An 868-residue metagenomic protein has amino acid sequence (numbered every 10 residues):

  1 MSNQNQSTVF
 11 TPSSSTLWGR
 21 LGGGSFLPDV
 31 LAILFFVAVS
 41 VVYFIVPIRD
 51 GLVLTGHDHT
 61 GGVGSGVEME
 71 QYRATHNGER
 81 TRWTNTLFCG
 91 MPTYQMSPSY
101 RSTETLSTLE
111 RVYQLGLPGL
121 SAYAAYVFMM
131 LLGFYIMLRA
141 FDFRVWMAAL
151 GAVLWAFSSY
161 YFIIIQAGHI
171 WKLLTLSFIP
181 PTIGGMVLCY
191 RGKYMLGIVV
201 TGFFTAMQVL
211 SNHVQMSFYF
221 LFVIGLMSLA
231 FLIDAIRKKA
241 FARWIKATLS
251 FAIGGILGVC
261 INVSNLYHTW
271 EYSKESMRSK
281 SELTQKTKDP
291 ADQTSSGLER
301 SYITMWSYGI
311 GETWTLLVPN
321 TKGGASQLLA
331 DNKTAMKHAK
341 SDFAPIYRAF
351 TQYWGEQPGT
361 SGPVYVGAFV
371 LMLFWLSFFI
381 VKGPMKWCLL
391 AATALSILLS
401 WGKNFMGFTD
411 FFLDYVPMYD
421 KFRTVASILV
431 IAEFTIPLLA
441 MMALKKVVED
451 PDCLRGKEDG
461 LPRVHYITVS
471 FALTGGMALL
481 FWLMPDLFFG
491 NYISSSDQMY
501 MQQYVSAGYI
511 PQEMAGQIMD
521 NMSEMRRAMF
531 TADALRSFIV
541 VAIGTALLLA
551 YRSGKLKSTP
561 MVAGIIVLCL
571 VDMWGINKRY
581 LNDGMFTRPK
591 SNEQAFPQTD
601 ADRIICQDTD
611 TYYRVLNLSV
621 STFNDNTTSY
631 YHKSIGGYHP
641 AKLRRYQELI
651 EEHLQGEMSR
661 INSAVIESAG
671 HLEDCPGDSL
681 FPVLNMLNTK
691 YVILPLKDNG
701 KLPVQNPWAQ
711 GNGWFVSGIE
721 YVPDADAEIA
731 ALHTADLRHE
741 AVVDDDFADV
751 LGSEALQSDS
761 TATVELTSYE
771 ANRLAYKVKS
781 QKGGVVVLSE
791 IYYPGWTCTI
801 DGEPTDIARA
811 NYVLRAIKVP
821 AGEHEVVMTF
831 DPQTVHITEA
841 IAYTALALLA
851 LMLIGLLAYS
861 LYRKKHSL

Functional and structural regions predicted by a protein language model:
P12-S97, S276, D289-S301, M372 (+4 more regions): Hydrophobic alpha-helical membrane-insertion signals
P28-G66, G255-H268, L395-L398, M477-L483 (+1 more regions): Transmembrane signal-anchor helices characteristic of membrane glycosylation enzymes that use polyprenol
V39-F134, F141, V153-L176, T294-V366 (+3 more regions): Membrane-interface coil-to-helix junctions
V67, M372, G636, K690 (+2 more regions): Active-site-proximal, structured, solvent-exposed surfaces of multi-pass membrane proteins that position macromolecular
A74-S99, T108, T321, D331 (+7 more regions): Extracytoplasmic/lumenal acceptor-recognition loop(s) of multi-pass membrane glycoenzymes
L138-F157, M195-I198: Transmembrane-helix signature of polytopic, membrane-embedded enzymes that assemble or transfer cell-envelope glycans
G168-I179, C189-A206, V214-M216, F220-G255 (+2 more regions): Contiguous transmembrane helix-bundle modules in multi-pass membrane proteins
Y308-L398, T435, V447, P451 (+5 more regions): Segments forming glycine/polar-rich beta-alpha architectures that bind adenosine-containing cofactors
